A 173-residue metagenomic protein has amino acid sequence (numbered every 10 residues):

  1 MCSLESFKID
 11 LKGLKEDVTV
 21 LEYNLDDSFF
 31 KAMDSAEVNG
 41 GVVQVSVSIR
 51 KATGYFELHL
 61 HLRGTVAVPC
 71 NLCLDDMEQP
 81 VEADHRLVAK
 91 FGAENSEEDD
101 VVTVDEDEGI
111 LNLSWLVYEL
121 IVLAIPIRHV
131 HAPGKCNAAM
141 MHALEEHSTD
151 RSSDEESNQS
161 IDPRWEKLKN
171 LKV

Functional and structural regions predicted by a protein language model:
M1-A67: A positional/architectural concept
M1-K12, E16, V42, E82 (+1 more regions): Charge-rich, low-complexity linker and terminal segments
C70: Short cysteine-rich clusters marking metal-coordination/redox-active sites
C73: Conformational-control "hinges and anchors"
M77: Cys/His-rich microdomains that often coordinate metals
